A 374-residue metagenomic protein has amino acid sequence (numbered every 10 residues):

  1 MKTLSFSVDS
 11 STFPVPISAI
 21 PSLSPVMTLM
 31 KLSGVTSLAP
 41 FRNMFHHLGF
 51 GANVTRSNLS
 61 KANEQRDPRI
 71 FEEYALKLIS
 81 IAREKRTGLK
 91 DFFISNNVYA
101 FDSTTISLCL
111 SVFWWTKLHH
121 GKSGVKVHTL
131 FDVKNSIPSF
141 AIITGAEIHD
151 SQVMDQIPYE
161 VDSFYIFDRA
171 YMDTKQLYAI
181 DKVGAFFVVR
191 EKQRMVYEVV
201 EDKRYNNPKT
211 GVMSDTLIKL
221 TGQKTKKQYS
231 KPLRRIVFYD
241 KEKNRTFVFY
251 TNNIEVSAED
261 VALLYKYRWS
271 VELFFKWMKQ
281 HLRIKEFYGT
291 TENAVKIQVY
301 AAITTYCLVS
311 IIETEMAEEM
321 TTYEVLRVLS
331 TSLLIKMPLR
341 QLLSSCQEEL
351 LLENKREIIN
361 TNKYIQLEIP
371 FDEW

Functional and structural regions predicted by a protein language model:
M1-T36, G49-A52, N63-R66, I70-A82 (+3 more regions): Single, function-defining residue in the core of a domain
A39: Alpha-helical residues within the helix-turn-helix
R42-S57: Short, basic interhelical loop/turn and adjoining N-cap of the next helix at nucleic-acid- or acidic-partner-contacting
T116-K117: Extracellular beta-strand-rich solenoid/capping regions of secreted or surface-exposed proteins that bind or remodel
